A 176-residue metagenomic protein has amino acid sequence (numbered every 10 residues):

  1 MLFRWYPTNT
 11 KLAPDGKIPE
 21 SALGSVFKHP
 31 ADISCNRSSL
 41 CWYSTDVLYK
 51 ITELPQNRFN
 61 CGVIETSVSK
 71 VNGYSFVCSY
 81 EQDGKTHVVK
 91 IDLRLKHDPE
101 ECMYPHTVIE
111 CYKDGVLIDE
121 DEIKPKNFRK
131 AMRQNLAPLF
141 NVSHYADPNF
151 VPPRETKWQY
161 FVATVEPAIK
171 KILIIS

Functional and structural regions predicted by a protein language model:
M1-D32: ADP-ribose/NAD+-binding catalytic cleft of ART/PARP-like enzymes
S25-D32, S39-S176: Conserved NAD+-utilizing ADP-ribose enzyme module
